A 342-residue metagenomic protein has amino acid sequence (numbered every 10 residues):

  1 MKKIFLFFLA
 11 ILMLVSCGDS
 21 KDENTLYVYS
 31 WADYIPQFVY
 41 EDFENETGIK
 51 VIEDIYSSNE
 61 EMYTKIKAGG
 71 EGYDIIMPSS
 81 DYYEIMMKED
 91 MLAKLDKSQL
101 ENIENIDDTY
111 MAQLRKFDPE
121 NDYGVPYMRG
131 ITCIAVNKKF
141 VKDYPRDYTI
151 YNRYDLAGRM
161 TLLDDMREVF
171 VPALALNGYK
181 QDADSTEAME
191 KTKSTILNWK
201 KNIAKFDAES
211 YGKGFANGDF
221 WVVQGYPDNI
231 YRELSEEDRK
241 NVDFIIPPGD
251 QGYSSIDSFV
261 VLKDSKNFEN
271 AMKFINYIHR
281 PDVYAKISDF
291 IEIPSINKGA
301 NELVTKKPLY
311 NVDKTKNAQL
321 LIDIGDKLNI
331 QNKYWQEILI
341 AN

Functional and structural regions predicted by a protein language model:
K2-F8: Sec-dependent signal peptide recognition, specifically the positively charged N-region followed immediately by
M13-S16: C-terminal motif of bacterial Sec signal peptides marking the signal peptidase cleavage site
G18-M86, K213: Early extracytoplasmic/lumenal segment of secretory-pathway proteins
G72, M77-N202, D207-D219: Extracytoplasmic ligand-binding site segments that recognize negatively charged/polar headgroups
Y82-I85, V222-N241: A ligand-binding cleft/hinge motif common to bilobed small-molecule-binding domains
M189-N198, A204, R239-K263: Periplasmic-binding protein-like
D257-Q319: Mature extracytoplasmic/periplasmic domains
V304-N342: Extracellular/periplasmic bilobal clamshell ligand-binding domains
